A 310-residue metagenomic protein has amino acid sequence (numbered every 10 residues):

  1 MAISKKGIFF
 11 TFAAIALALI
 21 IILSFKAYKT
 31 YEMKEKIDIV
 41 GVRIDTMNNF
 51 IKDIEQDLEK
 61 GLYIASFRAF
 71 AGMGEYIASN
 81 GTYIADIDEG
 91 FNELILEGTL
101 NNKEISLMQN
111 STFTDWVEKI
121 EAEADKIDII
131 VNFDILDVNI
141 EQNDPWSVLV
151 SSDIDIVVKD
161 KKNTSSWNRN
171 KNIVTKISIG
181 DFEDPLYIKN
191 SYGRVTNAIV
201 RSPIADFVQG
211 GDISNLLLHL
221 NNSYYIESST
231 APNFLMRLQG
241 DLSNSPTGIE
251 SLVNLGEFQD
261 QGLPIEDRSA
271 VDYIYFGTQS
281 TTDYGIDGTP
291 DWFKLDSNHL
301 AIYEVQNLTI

Functional and structural regions predicted by a protein language model:
M1-A18: Glycine-centered recognition micro-motifs in short, flexible terminal segments and loops
S24-I310: Long, compositionally biased, intrinsically disordered regions
